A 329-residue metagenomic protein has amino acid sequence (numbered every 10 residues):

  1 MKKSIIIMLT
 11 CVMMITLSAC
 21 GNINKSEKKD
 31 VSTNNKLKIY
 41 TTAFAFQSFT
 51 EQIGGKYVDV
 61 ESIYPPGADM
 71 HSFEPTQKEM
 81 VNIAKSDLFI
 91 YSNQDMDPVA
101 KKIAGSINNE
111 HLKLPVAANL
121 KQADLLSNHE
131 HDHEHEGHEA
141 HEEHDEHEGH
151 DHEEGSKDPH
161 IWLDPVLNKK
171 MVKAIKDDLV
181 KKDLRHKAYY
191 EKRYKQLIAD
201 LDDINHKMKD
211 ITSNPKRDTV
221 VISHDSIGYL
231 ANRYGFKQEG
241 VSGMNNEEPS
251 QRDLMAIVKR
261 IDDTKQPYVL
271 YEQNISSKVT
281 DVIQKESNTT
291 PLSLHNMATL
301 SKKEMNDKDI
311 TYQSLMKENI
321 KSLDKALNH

Functional and structural regions predicted by a protein language model:
M1-S18: Sec-dependent bacterial lipoprotein signal peptides
I6-I7, A19-H329: Extracytoplasmic metal-acquisition and chelation regions
